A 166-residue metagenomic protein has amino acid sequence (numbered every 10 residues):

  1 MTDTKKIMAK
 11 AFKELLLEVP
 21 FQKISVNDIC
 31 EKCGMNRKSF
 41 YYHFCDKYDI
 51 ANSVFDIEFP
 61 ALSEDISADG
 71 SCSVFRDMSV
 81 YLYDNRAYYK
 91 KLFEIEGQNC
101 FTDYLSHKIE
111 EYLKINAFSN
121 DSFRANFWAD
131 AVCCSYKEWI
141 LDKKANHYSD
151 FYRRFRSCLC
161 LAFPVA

Functional and structural regions predicted by a protein language model:
T2-K13, L17, Q22-V26, E31-G34 (+3 more regions): An amphipathic alpha-helix adjacent to DNA-recognition modules
F12, V54, E58, L62 (+4 more regions): Hydrophobic recognition helices of helix-based DNA-binding modules
L16-V19, K38-S39, K114, N120 (+2 more regions): Cytosolic nucleotide-binding catalytic cores of signal-transduction proteins
F21, A87-Y88, P164: Generic structural signal for secondary-structure transition and capping sites
I29-D49, Y81-L92, E96-E111, S157: Basic/polar phosphate-binding segments, predominantly the helix-turn-helix DNA-binding elements of transcriptional
D65-I66, Y89-L92, W139, K143: Secondary-structure edge/capping motif, primarily at the C-terminal ends of alpha-helices and the immediately following
C72, D77, E96-C134, S157-C160 (+1 more regions): Amphipathic alpha-helical packing segments from all-alpha helical-bundle domains
L141-A166: C-terminal peripheral helix-coil segments that are non-catalytic and often amphipathic
